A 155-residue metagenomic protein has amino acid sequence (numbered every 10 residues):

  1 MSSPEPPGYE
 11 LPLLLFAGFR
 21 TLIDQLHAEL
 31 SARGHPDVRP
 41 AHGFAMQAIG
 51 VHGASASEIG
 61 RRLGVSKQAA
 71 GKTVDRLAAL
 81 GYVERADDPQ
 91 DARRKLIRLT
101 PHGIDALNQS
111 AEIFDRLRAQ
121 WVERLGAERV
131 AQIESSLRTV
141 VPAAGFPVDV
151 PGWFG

Functional and structural regions predicted by a protein language model:
M1-D37, G155: N-terminal leader segment of winged-helix/HTH proteins
M1-P6, E128-G155: C-terminal regulatory/oligomerization modules of transcriptional regulators
P7, L11, A41-H42, H102 (+1 more regions): N-terminal positioning helix adjacent to the helix-turn-helix/winged-helix DNA-binding module
Y9-P12, F16, R20, G50 (+3 more regions): Short amphipathic alpha-helical segments with heptad-repeat character
A17, G43-A48, G71-K72: Base-recognition residues in the alpha-helical recognition helix of bacterial helix-turn-helix
D24-S66, G152-F154: N-terminal helix-turn-helix DNA-binding core of bacterial DNA-binding proteins
A56-S57, Q68, D75, K95: Residues within helix-turn-helix
D75-V141: Charged, amphipathic alpha-helical coiled-coil/dimerization segments
